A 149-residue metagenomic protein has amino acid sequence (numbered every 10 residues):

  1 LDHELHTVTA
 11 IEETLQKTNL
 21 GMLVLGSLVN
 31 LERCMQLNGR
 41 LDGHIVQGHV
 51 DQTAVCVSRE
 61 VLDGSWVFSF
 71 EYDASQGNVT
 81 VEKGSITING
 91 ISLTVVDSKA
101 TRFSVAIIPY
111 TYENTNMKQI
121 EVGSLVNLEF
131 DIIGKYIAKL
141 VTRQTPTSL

Functional and structural regions predicted by a protein language model:
L1-L149: Conserved loop->alpha-helix
